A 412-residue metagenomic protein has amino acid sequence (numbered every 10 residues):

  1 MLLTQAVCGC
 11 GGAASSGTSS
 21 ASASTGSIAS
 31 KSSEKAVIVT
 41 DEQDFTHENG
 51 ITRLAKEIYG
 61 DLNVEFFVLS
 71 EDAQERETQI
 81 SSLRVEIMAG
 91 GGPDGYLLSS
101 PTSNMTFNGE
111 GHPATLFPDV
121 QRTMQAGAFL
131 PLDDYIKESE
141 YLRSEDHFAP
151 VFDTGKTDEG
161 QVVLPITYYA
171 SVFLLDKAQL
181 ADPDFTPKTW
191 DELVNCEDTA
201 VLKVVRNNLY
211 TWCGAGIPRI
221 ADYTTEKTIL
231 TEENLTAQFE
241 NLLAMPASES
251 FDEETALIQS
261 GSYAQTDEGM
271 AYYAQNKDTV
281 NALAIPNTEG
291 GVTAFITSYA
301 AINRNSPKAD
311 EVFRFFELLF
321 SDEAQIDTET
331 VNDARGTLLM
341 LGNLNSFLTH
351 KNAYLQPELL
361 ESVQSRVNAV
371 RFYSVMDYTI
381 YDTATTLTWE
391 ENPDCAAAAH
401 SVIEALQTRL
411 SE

Functional and structural regions predicted by a protein language model:
T4, C8-L116, A397, E404-E412: Conserved N-terminal structural module of periplasmic/extracytoplasmic solute-binding proteins
E34, G60-L62, G90-G95, G160-Q161 (+4 more regions): Loop/turn elements at helix/coil->beta-strand transitions in domains of secreted/extracellular proteins
V68, A274-G342: Extracytoplasmic/periplasmic substrate-recognition and gating elements
S103-A170, N281-I285: Hinge/lid segment of periplasmic solute-binding proteins
L130-E145, D182, A200, P218-Q238 (+1 more regions): Short, solvent-exposed loop/beta-turn-alpha elements that line the ligand-binding surface or hinge of extracytoplasmic
D153-F173, W190-N234, E253-L257, G261-A264: Extracytoplasmic/periplasmic solute-binding protein
Y223-E253, A274-D278, A284-I285: Glycine-centered hinge/linker elements that transmit conformational signals in sensory and ligand-binding systems
G342-E412: Conserved C-terminal helix/tail region of periplasmic/extracytoplasmic solute-binding proteins
